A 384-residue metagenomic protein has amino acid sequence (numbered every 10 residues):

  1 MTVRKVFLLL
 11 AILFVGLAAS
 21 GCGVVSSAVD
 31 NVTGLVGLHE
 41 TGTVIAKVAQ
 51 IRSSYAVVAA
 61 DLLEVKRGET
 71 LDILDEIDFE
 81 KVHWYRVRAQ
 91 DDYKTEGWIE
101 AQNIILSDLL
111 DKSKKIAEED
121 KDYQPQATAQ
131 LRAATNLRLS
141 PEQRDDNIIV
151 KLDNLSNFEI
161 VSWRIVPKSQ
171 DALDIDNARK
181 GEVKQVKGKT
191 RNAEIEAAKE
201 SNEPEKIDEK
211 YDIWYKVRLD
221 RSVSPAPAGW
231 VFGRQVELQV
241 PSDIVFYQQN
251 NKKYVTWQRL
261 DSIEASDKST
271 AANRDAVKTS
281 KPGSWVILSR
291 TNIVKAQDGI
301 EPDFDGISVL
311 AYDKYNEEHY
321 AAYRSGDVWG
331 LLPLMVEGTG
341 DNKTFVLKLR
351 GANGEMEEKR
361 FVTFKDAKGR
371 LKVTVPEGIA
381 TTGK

Functional and structural regions predicted by a protein language model:
M1-L8: Bacterial N-terminal signal peptides that target proteins for export
A18-G21: C-terminal motif of bacterial Sec signal peptides marking the signal peptidase cleavage site
G23-T43, D72, Y85-A129, E142 (+5 more regions): Boundary regions of SH3-family modules and the immediately adjacent low-complexity/disordered segments in eukaryotic
G42, V48-D92: N-terminal intrinsically disordered, low-complexity, charge/repeat-rich segments that act as generic
A46-A56, R132-Q143: Short, structured beta-strand/loop micro-motifs enriched in basic residues and often containing a Trp
V58-F79, R144-E209: Conserved beta-strand/loop element in small beta-rich adapter and peptidoglycan-binding domains
G283-G299, D341-A352: Short beta-strand elements that form the blades of beta-propeller/WD-repeat-like and other beta-sheet-rich scaffold
M335-G340: Blade-terminus and WD-like Trp-Asp/Gly-His loop motifs, strongest in beta-propeller folds
